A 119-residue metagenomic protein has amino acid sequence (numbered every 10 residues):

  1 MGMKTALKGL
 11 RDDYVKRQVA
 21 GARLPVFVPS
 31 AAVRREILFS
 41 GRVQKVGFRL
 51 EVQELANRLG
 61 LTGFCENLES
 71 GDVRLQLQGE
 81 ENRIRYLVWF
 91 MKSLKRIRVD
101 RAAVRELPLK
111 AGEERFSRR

Functional and structural regions predicted by a protein language model:
M1-R119: Intrinsically disordered, low-complexity, mixed-charge
